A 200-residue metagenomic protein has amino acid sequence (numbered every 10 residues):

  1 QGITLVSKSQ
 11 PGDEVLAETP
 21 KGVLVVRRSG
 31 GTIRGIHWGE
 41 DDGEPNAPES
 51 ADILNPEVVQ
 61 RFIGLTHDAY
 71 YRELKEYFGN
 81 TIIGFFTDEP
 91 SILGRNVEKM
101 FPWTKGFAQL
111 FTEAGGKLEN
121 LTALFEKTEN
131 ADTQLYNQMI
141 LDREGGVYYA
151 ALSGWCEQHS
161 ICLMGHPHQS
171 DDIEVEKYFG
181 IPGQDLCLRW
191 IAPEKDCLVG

Functional and structural regions predicted by a protein language model:
Q1-Q134, D142: Mature extracytoplasmic enzyme cores
D13, R61, S160, W190-A192: Conserved luminal/periplasmic juxtamembrane motif of membrane-embedded glycan-processing enzymes
T81-E89, Y136-D171: Aromatic-lined carbohydrate-recognition surfaces of secreted/lumenal glycan-active proteins
P90-G106, C162-P193: Substrate-binding cleft/loops of secretory-pathway carbohydrate-active enzymes
E176, C197-G200: Acidic (Asp/Glu)-rich catalytic clusters
